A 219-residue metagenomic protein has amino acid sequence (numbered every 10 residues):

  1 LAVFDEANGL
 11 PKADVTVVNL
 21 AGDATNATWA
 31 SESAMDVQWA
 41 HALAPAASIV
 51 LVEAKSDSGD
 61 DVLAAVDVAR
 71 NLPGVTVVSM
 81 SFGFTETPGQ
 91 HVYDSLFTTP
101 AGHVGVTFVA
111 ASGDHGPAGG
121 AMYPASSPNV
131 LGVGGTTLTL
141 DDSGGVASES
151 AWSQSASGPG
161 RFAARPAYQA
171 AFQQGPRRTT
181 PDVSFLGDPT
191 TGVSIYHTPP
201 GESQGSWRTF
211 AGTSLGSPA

Functional and structural regions predicted by a protein language model:
L1-G135, L140, Q154-S217: Substrate-binding/charge-relay-adjacent region of secreted/lumenal peptidase catalytic domains
G145-S155: Phosphate/diphosphate-binding glycine-rich loops and adjacent basic-rich segments that engage nucleotide
